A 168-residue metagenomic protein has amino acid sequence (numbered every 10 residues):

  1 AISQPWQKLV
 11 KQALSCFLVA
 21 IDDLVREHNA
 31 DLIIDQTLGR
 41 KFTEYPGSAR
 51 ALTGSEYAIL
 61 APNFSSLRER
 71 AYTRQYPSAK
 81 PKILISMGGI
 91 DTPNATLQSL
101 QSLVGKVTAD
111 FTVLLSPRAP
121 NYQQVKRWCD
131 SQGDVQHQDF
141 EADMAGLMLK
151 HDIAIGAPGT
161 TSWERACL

Functional and structural regions predicted by a protein language model:
A1, I83, A154: Receiver (REC) domain switch-region micro-motif
A1-L52: Active-site and donor-binding regions of nucleotide-sugar-utilizing enzymes
L14, H28-N29, G47-S48, V107 (+3 more regions): Short, structured coil segments at secondary-structure junctions
A30-P93, R118, Y122-Q123: A nucleotide-sugar donor-handling region in carbohydrate enzymes
I34-G39, W128-S131, I155: Short, hinge-like loop/turn segments at secondary-structure boundaries
P77-H151: Donor-nucleotide binding loops and adjacent catalytic segments primarily of GT-B fold Leloir glycosyltransferases
A142-L168: A donor-sugar binding/catalytic signature common to diverse glycosyltransferases and related nucleotide-sugar
